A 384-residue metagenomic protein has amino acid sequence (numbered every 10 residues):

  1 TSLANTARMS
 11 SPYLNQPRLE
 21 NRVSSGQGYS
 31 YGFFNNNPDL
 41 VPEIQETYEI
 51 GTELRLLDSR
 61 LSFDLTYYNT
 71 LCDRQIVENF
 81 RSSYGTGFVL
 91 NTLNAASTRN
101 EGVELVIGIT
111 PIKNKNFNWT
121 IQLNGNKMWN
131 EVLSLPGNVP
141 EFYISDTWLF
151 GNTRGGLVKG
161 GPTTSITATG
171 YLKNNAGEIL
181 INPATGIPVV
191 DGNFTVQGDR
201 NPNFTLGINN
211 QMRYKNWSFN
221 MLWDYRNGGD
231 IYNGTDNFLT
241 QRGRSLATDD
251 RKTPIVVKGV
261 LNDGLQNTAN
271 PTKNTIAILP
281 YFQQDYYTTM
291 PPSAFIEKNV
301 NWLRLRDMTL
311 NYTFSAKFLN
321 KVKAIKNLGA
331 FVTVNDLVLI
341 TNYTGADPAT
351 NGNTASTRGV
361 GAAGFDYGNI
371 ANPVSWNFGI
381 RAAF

Functional and structural regions predicted by a protein language model:
T1-L157, G207-I208, P292, E297-F384: Extracellular/periplasmic, surface-exposed regions of secreted and cell-surface proteins
A7-R8, L93-R99, T110-R200, I231 (+3 more regions): Conserved small-residue
E20-S25, Q75-N79, G177-L180, I278-Y286: Short hydrophobic/aromatic-rich motifs at helix boundaries and adjacent loops
S30-Y31, I187-D191, Q284-S293: Short glycine/proline-rich turn/loop motifs
N69, F80, W223-N227, D236-N237: A short beta-strand motif that forms part of the nucleic acid-binding face of small beta-barrel RNA-binding folds
C72-D73, V189-D191, G198, G228-D230 (+1 more regions): A short local loop/turn or secondary-structure capping micro-motif enriched for an aromatic residue
D199-G234: Glycine-rich, aromatic-lined ligand/substrate-binding cores of catalytic and carbohydrate-binding domains
R226-G329: Extracytoplasmic gating/loop element in the C-terminal half of outer-membrane beta-barrel translocons and assembly
